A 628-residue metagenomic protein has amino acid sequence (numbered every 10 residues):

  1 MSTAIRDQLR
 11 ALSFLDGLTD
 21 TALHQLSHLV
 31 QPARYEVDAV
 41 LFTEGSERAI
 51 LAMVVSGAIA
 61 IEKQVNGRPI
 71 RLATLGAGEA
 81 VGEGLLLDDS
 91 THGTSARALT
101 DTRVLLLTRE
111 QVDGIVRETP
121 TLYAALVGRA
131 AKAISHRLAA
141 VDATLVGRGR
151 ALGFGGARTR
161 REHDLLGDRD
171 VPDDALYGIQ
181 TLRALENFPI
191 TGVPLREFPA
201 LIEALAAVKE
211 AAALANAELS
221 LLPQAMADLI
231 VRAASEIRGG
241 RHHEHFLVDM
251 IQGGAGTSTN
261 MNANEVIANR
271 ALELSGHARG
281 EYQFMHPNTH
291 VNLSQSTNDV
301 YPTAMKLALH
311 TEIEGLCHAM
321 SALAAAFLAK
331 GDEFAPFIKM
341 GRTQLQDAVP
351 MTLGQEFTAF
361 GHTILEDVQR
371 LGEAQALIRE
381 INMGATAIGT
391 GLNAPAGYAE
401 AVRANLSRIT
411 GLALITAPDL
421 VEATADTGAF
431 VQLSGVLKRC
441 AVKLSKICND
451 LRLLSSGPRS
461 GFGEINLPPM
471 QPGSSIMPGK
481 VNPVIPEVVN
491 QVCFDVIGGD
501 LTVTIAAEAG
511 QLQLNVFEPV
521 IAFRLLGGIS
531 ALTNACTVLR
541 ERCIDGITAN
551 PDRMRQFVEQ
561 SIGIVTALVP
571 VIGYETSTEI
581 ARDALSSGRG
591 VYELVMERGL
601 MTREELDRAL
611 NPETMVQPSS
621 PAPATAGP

Functional and structural regions predicted by a protein language model:
I5, A22-Q25, T91-G93, R109-R150: A small-molecule sensor/coupling module
R10-G67, E79-V81: Regulatory nucleotide-sensing modules
G17, L51, T74, L106 (+1 more regions): Short aromatic/basic micro-patch
L41, L72-A73: Local beta-strand/beta-hairpin segments that build beta-sheet-rich folds
I59, E110-Q111, K132, Q180 (+1 more regions): Alpha-helix/helix-capping structural signal
I61-E62, E83-G84, T94-A98, G114: Short beta-strand His + acidic residue motifs that chelate non-heme Fe in jelly-roll/DSBH and cupin folds
D101-Q111: A short hydrophobic beta-strand segment most commonly corresponding to one strand of the jelly-roll/cupin
A151-P628: Conserved, well-structured ligand/cofactor-binding cores
